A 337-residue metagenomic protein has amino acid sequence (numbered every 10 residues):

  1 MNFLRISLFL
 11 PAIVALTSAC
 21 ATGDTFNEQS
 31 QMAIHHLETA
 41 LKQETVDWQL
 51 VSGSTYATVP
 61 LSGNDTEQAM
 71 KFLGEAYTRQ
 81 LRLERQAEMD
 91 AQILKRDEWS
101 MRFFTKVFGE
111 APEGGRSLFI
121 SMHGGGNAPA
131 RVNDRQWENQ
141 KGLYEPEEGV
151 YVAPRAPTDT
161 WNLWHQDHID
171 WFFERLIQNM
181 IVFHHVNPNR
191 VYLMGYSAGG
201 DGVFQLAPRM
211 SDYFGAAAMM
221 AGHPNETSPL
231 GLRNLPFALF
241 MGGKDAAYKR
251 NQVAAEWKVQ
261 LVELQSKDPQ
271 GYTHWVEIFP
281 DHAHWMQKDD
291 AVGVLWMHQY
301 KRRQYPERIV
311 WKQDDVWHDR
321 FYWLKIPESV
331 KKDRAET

Functional and structural regions predicted by a protein language model:
S7-T17: Bacterial N-terminal signal peptides
C20-S117: A domain-start/cap signature at the N-terminus of enzymes
D24-S52, S100, E263-T337: Alpha/beta-hydrolase-fold serine-hydrolase catalytic core, especially in secreted/extracellular enzymes
G109-G114, N162-S197, R209-Y213: Gly/Ser-rich "nucleophile elbow"/oxyanion-hole loop immediately N-terminal to the catalytic nucleophile in hydrolases
G114-G115, P129-R135, N162-Q166, F204-L206 (+3 more regions): Short, solvent-exposed loop/turn and secondary-structure capping segments
G115-V182: Active-site machinery of serine-nucleophile hydrolases
N189-R233: Primarily recognizes the serine-hydrolase "nucleophile elbow" in alpha/beta-hydrolase and SGNH/GDSL folds
A216, A221-H298: The feature captures the conserved acid-bearing segment of alpha/beta-hydrolase catalytic domains
